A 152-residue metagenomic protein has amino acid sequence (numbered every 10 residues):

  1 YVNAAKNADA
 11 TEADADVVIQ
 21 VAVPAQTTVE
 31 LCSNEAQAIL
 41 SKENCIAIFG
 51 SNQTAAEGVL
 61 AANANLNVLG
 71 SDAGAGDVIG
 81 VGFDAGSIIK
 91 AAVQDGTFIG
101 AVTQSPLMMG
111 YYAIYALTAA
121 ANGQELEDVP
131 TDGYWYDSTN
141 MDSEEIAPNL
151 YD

Functional and structural regions predicted by a protein language model:
Y1-N34, G50-A55, V81-G86, T103-Y112 (+1 more regions): Hinge/beta->alpha junction and helix N-cap segments in small-molecule ligand-binding domains
V2-A10, Q37-N44, Q53, L60-V68 (+4 more regions): Sec-exported extracytoplasmic/periplasmic mature domains
N3-N7, S105-D152: Hinge/cleft segment of the Venus flytrap/periplasmic-binding protein
D14-V17, A75-D77, F98: A generic structural signal for alpha->beta connector loops
P24-A91: Hydrophobic alpha-helical
G58, A92, Y112, A116: Alpha-helical scaffold segments in soluble metabolic enzymes
G86-Q94, F98-I99, T139, E145-A147: Flexible loop/hinge segments that line or gate small-molecule binding clefts
